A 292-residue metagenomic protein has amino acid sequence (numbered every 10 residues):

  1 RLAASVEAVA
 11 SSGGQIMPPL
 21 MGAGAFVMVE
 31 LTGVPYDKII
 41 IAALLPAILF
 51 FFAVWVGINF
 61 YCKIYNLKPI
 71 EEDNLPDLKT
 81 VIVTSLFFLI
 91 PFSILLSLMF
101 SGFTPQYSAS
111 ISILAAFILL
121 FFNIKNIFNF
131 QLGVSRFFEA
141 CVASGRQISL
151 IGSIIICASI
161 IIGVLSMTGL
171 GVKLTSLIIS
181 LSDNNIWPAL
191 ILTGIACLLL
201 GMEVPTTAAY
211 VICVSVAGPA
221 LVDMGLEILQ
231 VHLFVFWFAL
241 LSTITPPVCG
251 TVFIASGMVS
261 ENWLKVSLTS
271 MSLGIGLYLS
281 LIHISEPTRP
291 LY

Functional and structural regions predicted by a protein language model:
R1-G14, M21-M28, G33, T206-W237 (+2 more regions): Hydrophobic transmembrane alpha-helices that form the pore/transport pathway of multi-pass ion and small-solute
R1-L2, V83-L89, G145-I151, L177-T193 (+1 more regions): Membrane-interfacial loop-to-helix junctions in multi-pass transporters
K38-A53, T104-I113, H232-S242: Alpha-helical transmembrane segments
I64-L86: Flexible interhelical linker loops that connect adjacent transmembrane helices in multi-pass membrane transporters
F87-I94, P105-I124, I154-A158, I191-T193 (+1 more regions): Hydrophobic mid-bilayer segments of alpha-helices in multi-pass membrane transport proteins, especially secondary
Q106, S110, L132-V172, I186 (+3 more regions): Core transmembrane alpha-helical segments of multi-pass membrane transporters/permeases
D183-A217, V235-T245, C249: Hydrophobic alpha-helical transmembrane segments of multi-pass integral membrane proteins, predominantly secondary
I282-Y292: Single conserved hydrophobic/aromatic residue that forms the stacking wall/gate of nucleotide- or nucleobase-binding
